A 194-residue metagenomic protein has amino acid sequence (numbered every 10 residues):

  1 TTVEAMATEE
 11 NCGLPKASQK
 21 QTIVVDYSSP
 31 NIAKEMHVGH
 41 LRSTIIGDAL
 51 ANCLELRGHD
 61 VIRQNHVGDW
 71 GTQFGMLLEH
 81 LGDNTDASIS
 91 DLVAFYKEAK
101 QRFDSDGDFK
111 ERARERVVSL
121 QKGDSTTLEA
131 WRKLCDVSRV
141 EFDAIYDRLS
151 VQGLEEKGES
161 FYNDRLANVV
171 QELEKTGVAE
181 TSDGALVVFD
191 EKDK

Functional and structural regions predicted by a protein language model:
T1-K194: NTP-dependent nucleotidyl-transfer catalytic core
